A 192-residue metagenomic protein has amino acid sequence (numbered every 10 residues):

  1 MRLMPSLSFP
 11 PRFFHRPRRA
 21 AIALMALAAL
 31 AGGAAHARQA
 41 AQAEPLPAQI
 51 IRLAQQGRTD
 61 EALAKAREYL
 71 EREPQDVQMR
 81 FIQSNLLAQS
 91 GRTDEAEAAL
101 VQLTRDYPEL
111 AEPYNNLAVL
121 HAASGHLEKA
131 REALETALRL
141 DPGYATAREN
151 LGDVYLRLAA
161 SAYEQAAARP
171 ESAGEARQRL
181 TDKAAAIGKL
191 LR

Functional and structural regions predicted by a protein language model:
Q39-E44, L156-R192: Terminal, low-structured helical/coil segments at or just beyond the last alpha-helical repeat
A43, V77-Q78, A111-E112, A145 (+1 more regions): Helix-start (N-cap) detector for alpha-helical repeat units in TPR-like alpha-solenoids, especially tetratricopeptide
P74, Y107-P108, P142, E171: Short coil turns that delineate tetratricopeptide repeat
